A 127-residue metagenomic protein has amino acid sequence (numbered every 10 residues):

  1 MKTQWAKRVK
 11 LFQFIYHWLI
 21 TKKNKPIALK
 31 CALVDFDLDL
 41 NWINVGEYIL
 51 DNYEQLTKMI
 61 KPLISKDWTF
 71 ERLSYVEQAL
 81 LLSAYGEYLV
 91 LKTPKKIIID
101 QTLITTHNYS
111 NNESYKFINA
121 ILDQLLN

Functional and structural regions predicted by a protein language model:
M1-N108, N112-Y115, N119-N127: N-terminal interaction/assembly modules
